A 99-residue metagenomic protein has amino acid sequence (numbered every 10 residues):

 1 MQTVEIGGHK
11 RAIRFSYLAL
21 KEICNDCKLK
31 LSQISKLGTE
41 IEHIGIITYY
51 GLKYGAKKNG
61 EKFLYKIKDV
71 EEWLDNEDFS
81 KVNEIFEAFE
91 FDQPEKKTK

Functional and structural regions predicted by a protein language model:
Q2-I6, K10, K21, N25-E42 (+1 more regions): Charged interaction scaffolds used for protein-protein
I13: Active-site-adjacent beta-strand anchor residues
S16: Residue-level signal for threonine
I44-Y54: Short, hydrophobic/amphipathic alpha-helical patches that form generic packing surfaces within helical domains
